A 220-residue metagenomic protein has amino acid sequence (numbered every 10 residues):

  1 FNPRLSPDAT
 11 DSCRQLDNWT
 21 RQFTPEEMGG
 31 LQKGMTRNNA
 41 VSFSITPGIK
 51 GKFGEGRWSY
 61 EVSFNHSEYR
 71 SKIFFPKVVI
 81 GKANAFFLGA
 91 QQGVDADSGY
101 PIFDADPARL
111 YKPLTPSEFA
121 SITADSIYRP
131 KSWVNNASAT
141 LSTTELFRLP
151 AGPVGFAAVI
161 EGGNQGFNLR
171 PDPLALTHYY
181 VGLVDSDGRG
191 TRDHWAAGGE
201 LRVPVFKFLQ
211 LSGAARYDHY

Functional and structural regions predicted by a protein language model:
F1-H194: Surface-exposed, low-complexity loop segments enriched in small/polar and acidic residues
T46-K50, R202, A214: Short, well-ordered alpha-helical packing segments
T191-V203: Structured alpha-helical segments in the cores of large, soluble enzyme domains
L209-Y220: Transmembrane beta-strand segments that form the barrel wall of outer-membrane beta-barrel proteins
